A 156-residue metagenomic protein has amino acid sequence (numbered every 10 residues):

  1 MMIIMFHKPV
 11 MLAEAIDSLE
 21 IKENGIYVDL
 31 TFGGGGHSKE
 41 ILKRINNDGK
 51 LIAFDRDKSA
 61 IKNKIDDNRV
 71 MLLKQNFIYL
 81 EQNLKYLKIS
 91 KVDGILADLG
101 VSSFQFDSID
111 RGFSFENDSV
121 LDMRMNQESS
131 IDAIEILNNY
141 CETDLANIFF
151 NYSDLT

Functional and structural regions predicted by a protein language model:
M2-T156: S-adenosyl-L-methionine-dependent methyltransferase catalytic core, i.e., the SAM/SAH-binding region
